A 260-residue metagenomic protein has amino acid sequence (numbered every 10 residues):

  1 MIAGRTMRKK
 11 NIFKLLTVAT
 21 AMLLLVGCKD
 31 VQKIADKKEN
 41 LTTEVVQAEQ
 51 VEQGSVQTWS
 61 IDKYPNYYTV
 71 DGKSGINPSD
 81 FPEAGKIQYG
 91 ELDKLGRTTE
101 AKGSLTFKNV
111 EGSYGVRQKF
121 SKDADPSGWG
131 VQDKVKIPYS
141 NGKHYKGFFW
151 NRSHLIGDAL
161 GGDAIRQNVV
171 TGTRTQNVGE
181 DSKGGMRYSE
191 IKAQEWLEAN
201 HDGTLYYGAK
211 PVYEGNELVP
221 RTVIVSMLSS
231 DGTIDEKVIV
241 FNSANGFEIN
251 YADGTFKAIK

Functional and structural regions predicted by a protein language model:
M1-T6: Short, Lys/Arg-enriched N-terminal segments with co-localized hydrophobic residues within the first ~10-30 amino acids
M7-L16: Bacterial N-terminal signal peptides that target proteins for export
F13, D30-V31: Short glycine- and acidic-rich boundary segments immediately preceding or forming the N-terminal edge of structured
T17-M22: Hydrophobic helical h-region of N-terminal Sec-dependent signal peptides in bacterial secretory/periplasmic proteins
L24-G27: C-terminal motif of bacterial Sec signal peptides marking the signal peptidase cleavage site
Q32-P78, E83: N-terminal, intrinsically disordered, polar/charged segments of Gram-positive cell-envelope systems that serve as
F81-K260: Domain-level detector of nuclease and nuclease-like folds in predominantly extracellular/periplasmic contexts
